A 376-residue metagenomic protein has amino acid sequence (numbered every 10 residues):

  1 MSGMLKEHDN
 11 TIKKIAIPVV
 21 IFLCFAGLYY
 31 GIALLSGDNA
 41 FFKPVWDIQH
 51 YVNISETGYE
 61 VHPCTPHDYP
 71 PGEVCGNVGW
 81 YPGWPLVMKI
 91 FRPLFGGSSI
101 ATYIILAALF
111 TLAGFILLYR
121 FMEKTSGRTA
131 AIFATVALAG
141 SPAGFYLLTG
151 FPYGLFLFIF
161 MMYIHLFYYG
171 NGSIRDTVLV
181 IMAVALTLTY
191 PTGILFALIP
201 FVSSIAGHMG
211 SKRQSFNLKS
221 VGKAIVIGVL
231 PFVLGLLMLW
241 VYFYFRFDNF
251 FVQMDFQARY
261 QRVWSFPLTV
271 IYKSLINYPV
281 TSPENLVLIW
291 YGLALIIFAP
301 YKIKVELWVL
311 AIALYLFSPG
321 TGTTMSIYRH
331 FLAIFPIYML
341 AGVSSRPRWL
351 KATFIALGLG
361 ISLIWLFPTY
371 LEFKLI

Functional and structural regions predicted by a protein language model:
F25-K43, T187, G193-F216, S220-A311 (+1 more regions): Membrane-lumen/periplasm interface segments of specific transmembrane helices in polyprenyl phosphate-linked
D47-G96, S318: Short hydrophobic/aromatic helix or loop-helix immediately within or flanking a transmembrane segment in polytopic
V78, P82, L86, L94-A113 (+1 more regions): Loop-to-helix entry region of an early transmembrane alpha helix in multi-pass inner-membrane enzymes
I90, T102-T125, A294-I297: Transmembrane-helix motifs of polytopic, lipid-linked glycan transferases
S98-T102, L118-G140, L157, V305-V309: Transmembrane-helix signature of polytopic, membrane-embedded enzymes that assemble or transfer cell-envelope glycans
T125-R128, Y163-V178, S345: Membrane-interface transmembrane helices that cradle and orient dolichyl/undecaprenyl
A139, A143, M161-H165, D176-S203 (+2 more regions): Membrane-interface alpha helices of multi-pass inner-membrane proteins
A143, L148-L155, I327: Short acidic/glycine- and proline-prone juxtamembrane loop motifs at membrane-interface regions of multi-pass membrane
